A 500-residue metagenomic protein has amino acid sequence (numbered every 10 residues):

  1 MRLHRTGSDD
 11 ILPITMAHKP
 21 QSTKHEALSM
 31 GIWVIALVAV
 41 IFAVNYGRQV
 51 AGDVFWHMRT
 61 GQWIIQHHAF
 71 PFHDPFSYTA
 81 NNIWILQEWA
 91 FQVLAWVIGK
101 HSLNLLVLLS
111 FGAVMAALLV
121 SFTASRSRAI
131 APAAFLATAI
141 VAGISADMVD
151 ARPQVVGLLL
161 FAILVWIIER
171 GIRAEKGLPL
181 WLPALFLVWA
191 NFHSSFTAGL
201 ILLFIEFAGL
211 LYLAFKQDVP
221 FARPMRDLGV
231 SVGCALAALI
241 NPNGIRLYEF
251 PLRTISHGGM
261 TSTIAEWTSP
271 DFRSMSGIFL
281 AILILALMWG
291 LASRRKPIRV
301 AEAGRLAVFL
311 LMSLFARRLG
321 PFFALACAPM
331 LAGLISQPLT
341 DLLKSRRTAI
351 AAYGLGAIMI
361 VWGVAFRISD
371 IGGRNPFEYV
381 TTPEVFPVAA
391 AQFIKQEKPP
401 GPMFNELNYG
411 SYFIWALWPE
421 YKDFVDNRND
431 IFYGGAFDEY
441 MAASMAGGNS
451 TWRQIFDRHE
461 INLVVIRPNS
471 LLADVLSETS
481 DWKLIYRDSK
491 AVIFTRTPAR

Functional and structural regions predicted by a protein language model:
Q21-K24, L164-P179, W289-R294: Membrane-interface transmembrane helices that cradle and orient dolichyl/undecaprenyl
V40-I41, V141-S145, P179-S194, G233-A238 (+1 more regions): Membrane-interface alpha helices of multi-pass inner-membrane proteins
D53, I65-F70, S194-K296: Transmembrane catalytic cores of multi-pass membrane glycosyltransferases and polysaccharide-assembly enzymes
L105, L109-S127: Transmembrane-helix motifs of polytopic, lipid-linked glycan transferases
V141-I144, V156-R173, L203-Y212, A286: Specific aromatic-rich, kink-prone transmembrane helix
R170-L187, R223-G229, V300-A307: Short hydrophobic alpha-helices at membrane interfaces in multi-pass membrane enzymes
R346-Q396, N408-G410, P419, R428-N429 (+1 more regions): Membrane-proximal, lumen/periplasm-facing interface regions of secretory-pathway glyco- and lipid-modifying enzymes
K395-G434, I461-P468, F494: Short periplasmic/luminal acceptor-recognition loop of GT-C membrane glycosyltransferases, typified by
